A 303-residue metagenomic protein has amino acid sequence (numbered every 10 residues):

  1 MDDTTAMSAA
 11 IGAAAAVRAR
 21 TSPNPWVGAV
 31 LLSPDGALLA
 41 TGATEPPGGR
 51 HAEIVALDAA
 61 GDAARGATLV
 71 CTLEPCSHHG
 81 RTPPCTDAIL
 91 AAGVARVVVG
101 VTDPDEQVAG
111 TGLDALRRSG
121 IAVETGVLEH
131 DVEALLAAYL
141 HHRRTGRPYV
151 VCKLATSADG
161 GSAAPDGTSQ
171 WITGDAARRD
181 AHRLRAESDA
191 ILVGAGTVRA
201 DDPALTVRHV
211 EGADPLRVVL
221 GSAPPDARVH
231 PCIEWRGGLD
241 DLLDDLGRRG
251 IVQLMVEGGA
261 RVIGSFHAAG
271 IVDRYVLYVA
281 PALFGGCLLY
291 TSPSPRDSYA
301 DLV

Functional and structural regions predicted by a protein language model:
M1-N24, A40-T41, A59, A64 (+4 more regions): Enzymes that bind and transform nitrogen-containing heteroaromatic metabolites
P25-A29, A67, Y299: Extracytoplasmic/periplasmic beta-strand context in beta-sandwich domains, especially the cupredoxin/COX2 CuA-binding
V27-S33, L154-A155: Short beta-strand scaffold segments in enzyme catalytic cores
V30-D131, L216, S265-H267: Zn2+-dependent cytidine deaminase-like catalytic core
L128-R143: Short, structured interface segments
Y290-P293, D297-V303: Single conserved hydrophobic/aromatic residue that forms the stacking wall/gate of nucleotide- or nucleobase-binding
